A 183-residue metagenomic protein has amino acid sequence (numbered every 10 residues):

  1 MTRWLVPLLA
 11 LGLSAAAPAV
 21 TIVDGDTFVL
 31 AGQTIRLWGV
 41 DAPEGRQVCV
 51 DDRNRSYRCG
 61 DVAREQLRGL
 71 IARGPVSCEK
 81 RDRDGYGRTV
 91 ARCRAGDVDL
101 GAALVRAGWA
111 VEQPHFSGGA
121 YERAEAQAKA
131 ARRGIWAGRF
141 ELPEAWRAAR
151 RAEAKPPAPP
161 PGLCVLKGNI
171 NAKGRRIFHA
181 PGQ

Functional and structural regions predicted by a protein language model:
T2-L5, G12-Q183: Small beta-barrel nucleic-acid-binding modules, primarily SNase/OB-fold domains and secondarily Tudor-like barrels
